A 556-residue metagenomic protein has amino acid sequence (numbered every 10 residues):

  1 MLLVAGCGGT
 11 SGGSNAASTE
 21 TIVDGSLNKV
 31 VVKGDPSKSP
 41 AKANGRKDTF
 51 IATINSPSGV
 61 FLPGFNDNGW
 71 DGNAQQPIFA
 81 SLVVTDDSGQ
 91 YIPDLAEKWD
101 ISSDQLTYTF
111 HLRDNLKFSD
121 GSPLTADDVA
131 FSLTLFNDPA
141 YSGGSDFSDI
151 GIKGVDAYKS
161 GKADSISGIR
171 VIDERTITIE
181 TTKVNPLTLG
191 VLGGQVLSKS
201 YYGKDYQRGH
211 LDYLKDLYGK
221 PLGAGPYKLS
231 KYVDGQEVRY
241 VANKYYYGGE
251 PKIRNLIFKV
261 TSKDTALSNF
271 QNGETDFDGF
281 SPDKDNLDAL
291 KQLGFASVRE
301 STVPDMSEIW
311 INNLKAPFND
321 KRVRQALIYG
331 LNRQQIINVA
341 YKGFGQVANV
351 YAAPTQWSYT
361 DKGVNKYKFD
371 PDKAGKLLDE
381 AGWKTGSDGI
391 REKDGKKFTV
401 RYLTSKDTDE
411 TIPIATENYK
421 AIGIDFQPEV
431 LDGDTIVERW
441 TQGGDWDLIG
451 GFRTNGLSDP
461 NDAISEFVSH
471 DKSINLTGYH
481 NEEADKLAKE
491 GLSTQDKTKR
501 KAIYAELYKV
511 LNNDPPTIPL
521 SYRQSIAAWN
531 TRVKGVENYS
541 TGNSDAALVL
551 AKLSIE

Functional and structural regions predicted by a protein language model:
G34-P36, I51-S103, L222-G223: N-terminal lobe/hinge region of extracytoplasmic solute-binding protein
D86, V241-K244, S301-A326, G330 (+4 more regions): A bilobed periplasmic-binding-protein/Venus flytrap-type ligand-binding module shared by bacterial periplasmic
E97-G143, T178, P317: Aromatic- and charge-enriched surface segment that lines or borders ligand/interaction sites
F147-K204: Surface-exposed binding/hinge segments that line and control ligand-binding clefts or catalytic entry sites
N185-L187, G193-P251, N255, K376: Gly/Pro-rich hinge or "lid" segments in bacterial periplasmic/extracellular proteins
R208, D212-Y218, E237-A289, T416 (+2 more regions): Ligand-site clamp/hinge motif
G330-T360, D407-T416, V437-E556: Detector for C-terminal structural segments
V347-S387, T404-E410: Structural transition elements
